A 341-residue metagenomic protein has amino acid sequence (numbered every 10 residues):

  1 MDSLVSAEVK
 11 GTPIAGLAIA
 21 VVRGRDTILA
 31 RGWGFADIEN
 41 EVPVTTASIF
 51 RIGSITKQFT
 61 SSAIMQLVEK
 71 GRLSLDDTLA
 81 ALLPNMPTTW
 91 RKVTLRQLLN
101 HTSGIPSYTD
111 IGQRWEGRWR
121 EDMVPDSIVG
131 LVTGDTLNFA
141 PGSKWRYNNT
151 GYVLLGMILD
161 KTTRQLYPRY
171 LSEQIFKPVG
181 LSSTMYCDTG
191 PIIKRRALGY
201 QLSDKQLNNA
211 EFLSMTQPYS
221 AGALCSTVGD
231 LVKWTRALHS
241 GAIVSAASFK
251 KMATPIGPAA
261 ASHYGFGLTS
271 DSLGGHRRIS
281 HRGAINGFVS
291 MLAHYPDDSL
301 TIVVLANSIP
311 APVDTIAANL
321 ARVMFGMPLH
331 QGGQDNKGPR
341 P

Functional and structural regions predicted by a protein language model:
M1-R31, W119, D160-E173, K177 (+1 more regions): Catalytic loop of the DD-peptidase/beta-lactamase superfamily, centered on the K-T-G motif and neighboring
S3, T27, D77-T78, S127 (+5 more regions): Coil residues (strongly favoring Ser/Thr
I19-D26, R51-S74, T78, L98 (+4 more regions): Alpha-helical scaffold elements that line and support the substrate/ligand-binding pocket of soluble hydrolases
G24-D26, I38, S103-G104, P191 (+1 more regions): Solvent-exposed coil/turn segments that connect beta secondary-structure elements in extracytoplasmic/periplasmic
F35-N148, Q165, L198-F212, A259 (+1 more regions): Active-site-proximal loop and beta-strand segments within enzyme catalytic domains
P84-K92, I175-M185, P255-A261: Short, mixed-charge aromatic SLiMs
V93-H101, T184-L198, S262-D271, G333-P339: Charged/polar, low-hydrophobicity segments characteristic of intrinsically disordered regions and flexible loops
T109-R195, A210, T216-V232: Catalytic-site signature segments of enzymes, centered on catalytic residues
